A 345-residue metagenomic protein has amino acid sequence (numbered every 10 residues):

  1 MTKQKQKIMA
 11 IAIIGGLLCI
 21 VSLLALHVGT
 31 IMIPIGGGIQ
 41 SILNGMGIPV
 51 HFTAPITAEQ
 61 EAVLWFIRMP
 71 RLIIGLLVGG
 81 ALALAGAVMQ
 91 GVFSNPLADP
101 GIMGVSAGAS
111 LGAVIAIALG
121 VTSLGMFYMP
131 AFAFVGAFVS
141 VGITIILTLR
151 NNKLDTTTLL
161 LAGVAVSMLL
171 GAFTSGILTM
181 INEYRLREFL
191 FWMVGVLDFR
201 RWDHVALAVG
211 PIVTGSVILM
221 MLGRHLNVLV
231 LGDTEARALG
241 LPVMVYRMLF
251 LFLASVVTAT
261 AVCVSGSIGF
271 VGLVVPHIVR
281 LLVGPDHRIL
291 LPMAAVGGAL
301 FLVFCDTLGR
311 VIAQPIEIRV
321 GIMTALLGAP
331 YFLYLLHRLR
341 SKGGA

Functional and structural regions predicted by a protein language model:
M1-A345: Alpha-helical transmembrane segments in inner-membrane proteins
